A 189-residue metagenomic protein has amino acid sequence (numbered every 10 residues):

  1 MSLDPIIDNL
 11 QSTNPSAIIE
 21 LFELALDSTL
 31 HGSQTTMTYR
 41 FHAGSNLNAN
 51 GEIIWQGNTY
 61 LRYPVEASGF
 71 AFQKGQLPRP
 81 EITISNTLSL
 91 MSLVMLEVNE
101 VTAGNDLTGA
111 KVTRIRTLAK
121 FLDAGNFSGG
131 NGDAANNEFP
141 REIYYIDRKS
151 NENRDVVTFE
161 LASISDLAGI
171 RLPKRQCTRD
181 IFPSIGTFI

Functional and structural regions predicted by a protein language model:
M1-R62: Polar/acidic, low-complexity leader/linker segments enriched in S/T/G and N/D
L10, R154, K174-I189: Ubiquitin-like/PB1-type beta-grasp interaction modules and other compact soluble beta-rich domains
Q56, D133-Y144: Short coil-to-beta-strand transition motifs
Y63, S89, V98, S128-G132: Surface-exposed, beta-sheet-biased, low-hydrophobicity segments with strongly acidic/polar composition
S68-D123: Extracellular/virion structural assembly segments
F121-N137: Active-site-adjacent substructure of cysteine-protease-like catalytic cores
I146-R148: Conserved hydrophobic positions within beta-strands
N153-C177: Short solvent-exposed strand/turn elements
